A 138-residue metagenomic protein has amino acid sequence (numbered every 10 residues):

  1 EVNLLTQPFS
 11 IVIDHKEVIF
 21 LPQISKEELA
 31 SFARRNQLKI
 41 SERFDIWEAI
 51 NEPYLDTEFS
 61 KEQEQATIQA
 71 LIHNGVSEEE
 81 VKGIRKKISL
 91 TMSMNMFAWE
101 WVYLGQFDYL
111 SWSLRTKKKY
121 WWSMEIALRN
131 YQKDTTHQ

Functional and structural regions predicted by a protein language model:
E1, F20, E58, G105-L110: Short, solvent-exposed coil/turn linker segments
E1-R35: N-terminal accessory interaction module
P22-S25, S60, S77, G105: Helix N-cap and loop-to-helix transition residues
F32, A70, T91: Residues that form generic nucleotide/phosphate-binding pockets
L38-K86, Y120-W122: Acidic, metal/ion-handling microdomains and their immediate structural contexts
I40, E78, T91-N95, Y131 (+1 more regions): Short, flexible helical or helix-coil boundary motifs
E80-G105: Short, charged early-sequence alpha-helical segments and their helix-coil boundaries
Y103-Q138: Charged, long alpha-helical assembly modules
